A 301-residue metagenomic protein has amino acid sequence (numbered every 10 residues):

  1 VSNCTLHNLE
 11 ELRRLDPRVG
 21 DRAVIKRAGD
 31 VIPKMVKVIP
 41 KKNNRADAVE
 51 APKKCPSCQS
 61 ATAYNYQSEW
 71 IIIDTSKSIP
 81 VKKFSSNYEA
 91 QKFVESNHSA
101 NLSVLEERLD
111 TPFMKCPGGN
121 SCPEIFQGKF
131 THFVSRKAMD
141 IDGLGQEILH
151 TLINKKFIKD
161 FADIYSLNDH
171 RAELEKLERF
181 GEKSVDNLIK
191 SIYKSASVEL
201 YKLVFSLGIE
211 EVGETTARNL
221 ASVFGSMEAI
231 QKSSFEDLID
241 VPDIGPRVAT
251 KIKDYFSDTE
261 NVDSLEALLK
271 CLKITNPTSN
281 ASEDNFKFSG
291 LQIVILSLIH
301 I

Functional and structural regions predicted by a protein language model:
V1-R45: Conserved nucleotide-binding/hydrolysis modules and their immediate coupling elements across P-loop/ASCE NTPase motors
C4, R13-P17, D47, R108 (+6 more regions): Replace "in large, NTP-powered and nucleic-acid-processing enzymes" with "in large, NTP-powered factors and other
H7, I25-A28, V36-V38, N65 (+10 more regions): Generic beta-strand/beta-sheet core signal
R22-K41, P52-W70, S103-L105, F113 (+1 more regions): Structured, non-catalytic alpha/beta "coupling" segments that mediate domain-domain communication and provide generic
D30-S78, S85-D140: Cys/His-rich short segments
Q67-W70, N101-E211, T216-N219: Extended interfacial segments that mediate partner engagement and assembly in macromolecular machines
I72, I299-I301: Conserved small/polar residues in nucleotide/adenosyl-binding loops
S78-K82, S86-N87, Q91-K92, K176-I299: DNA strand-break repair and replication-stress modules
